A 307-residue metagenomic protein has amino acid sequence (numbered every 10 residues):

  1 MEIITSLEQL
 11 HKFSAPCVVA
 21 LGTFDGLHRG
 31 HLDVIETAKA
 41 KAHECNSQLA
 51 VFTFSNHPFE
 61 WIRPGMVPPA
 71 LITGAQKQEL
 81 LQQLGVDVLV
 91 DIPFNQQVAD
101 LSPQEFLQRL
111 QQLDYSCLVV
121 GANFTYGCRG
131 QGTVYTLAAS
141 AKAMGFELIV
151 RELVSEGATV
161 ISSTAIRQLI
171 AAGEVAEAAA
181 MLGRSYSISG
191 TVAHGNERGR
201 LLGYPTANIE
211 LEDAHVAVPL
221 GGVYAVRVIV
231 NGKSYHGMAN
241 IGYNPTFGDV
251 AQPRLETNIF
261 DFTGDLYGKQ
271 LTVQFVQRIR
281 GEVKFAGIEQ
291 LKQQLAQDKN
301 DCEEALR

Functional and structural regions predicted by a protein language model:
E2-Q9, V90: Short acidic-hydrophobic, aromatic-tinged amphipathic segments that line or gate anion-handling sites
Q9-K12, Q96-A99, S155-T159: A short acidic, often aromatic-flanked loop/helix-cap motif at beta-alpha or helix-coil junctions that lines enzyme
L10-T73: N-terminal catalytic cores of NTP/NDP-binding nucleotidyl/phosphoryl-transfer enzymes
H28, L81, L118, A178 (+2 more regions): Residue-level signal for inorganic ion chemistry
E60-M144: N-terminal Rossmann-like or analogous alpha/beta NTP/dinucleotide-binding catalytic cores that position adenine
A141-G242: Glycine-rich, Lys/Arg-enriched anion-binding loops that position phosphate/diphosphate groups for phosphoryl
G195-R307: Phosphate/ribose-recognition catalytic cores of enzymes acting on nucleotide-derived substrates
